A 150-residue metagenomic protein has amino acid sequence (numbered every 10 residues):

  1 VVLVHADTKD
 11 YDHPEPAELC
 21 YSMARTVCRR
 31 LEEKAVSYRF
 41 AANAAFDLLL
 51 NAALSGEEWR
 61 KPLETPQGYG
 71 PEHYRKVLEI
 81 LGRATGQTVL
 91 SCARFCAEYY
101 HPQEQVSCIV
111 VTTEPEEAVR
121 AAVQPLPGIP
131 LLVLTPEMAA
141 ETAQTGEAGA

Functional and structural regions predicted by a protein language model:
V1-A150: Exposed, interaction-prone extracellular/peripheral surfaces
